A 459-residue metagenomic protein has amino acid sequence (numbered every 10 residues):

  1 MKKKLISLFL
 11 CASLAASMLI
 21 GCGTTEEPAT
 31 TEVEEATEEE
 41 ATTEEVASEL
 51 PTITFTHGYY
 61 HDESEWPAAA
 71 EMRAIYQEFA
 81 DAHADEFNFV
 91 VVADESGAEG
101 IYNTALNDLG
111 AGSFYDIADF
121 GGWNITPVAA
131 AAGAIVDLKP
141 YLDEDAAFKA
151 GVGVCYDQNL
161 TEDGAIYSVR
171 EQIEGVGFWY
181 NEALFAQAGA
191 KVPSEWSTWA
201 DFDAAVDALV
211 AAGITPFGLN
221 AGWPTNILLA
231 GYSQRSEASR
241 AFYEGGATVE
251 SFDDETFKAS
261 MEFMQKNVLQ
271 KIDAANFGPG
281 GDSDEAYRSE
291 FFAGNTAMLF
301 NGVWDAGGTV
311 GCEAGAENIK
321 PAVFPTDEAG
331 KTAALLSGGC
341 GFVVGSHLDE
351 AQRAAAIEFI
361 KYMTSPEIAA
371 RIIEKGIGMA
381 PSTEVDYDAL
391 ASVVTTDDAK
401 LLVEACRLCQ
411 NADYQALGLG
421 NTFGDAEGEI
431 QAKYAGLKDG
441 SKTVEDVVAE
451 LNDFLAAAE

Functional and structural regions predicted by a protein language model:
L8, C22-A132, D145-A147, G330 (+5 more regions): Conserved N-terminal structural module of periplasmic/extracytoplasmic solute-binding proteins
N107, Y115-D116, A147-L184, T215-P216 (+2 more regions): A structural signal for short loop-to-beta-strand junctions that line the ligand-binding cleft of periplasmic/secreted
G121-G177, D203, A230-G231, R235 (+3 more regions): Hinge/lid segment of periplasmic solute-binding proteins
A134-K139, W304-G308, F324, C340-N421: Mature extracytoplasmic/periplasmic domains
D137-G151, K191-E195, F217, E237-A259 (+3 more regions): Short, solvent-exposed loop/beta-turn-alpha elements that line the ligand-binding surface or hinge of extracytoplasmic
E162-E171, V176, D201-V249, Y287 (+1 more regions): Extracytoplasmic/periplasmic solute-binding protein
V206-A208, A247-G280: Glycine-centered hinge/linker elements that transmit conformational signals in sensory and ligand-binding systems
L336, A399-L455: C-terminal capping/gating helix-and-loop segments adjacent to ligand/active sites or protein-protein/ligand interfaces
